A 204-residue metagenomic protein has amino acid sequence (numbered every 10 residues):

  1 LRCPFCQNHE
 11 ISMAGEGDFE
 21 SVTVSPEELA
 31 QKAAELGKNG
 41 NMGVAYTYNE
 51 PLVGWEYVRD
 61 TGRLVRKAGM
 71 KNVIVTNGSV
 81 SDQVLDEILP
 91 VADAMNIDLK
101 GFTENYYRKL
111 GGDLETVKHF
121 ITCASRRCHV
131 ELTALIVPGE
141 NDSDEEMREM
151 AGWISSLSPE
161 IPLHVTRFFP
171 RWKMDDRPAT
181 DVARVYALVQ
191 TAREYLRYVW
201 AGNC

Functional and structural regions predicted by a protein language model:
L1-A94: Conserved Radical SAM active-site core
S12-M13, P51-V53, G78-L85, A94-G111 (+2 more regions): Conserved radical SAM core fold
M13-E20, K109-D113, R177-P178: Short glycine-enriched, charge-decorated loop/helix-capping segments at active-site entrances that position
E28-Q31, E56-K67, Q83, E87-P90 (+5 more regions): Alpha-helical scaffolding segments of alpha/beta enzyme cores, especially the outer helices of TIM-barrel or partial
A34-L64, Y106-K118, A134-E149, S155: Conserved glycine-rich "GG(E/T)P / GGGxP" loop and the immediately following alpha-helix in the radical SAM core
M42-V44, N72-I74, M95-I97, V130-A134 (+2 more regions): Hydrophobic faces of well-ordered beta-strands that scaffold small-molecule active sites in alpha/beta enzyme cores
N141-C204: Auxiliary Fe-S-binding modules of radical SAM enzymes
